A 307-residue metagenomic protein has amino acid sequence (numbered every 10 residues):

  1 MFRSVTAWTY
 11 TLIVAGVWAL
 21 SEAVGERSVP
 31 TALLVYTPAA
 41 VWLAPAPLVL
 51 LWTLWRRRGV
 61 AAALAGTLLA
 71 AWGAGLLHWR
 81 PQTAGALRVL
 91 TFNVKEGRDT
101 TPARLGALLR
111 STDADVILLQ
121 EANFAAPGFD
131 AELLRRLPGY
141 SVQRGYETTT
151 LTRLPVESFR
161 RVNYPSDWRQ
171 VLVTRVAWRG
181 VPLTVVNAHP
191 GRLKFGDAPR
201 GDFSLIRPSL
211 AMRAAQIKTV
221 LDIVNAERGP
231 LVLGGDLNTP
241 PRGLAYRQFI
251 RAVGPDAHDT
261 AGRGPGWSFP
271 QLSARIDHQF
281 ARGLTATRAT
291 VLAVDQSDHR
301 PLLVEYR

Functional and structural regions predicted by a protein language model:
M1-E132: N-terminal, active-site-proximal structural segment of metallo-dependent hydrolase catalytic domains
F2-T53, G59-A65, R175, N225-L231 (+1 more regions): Metal-dependent phosphoester-hydrolase catalytic domains
L34, R88-V94, L105-F129, V185-A188 (+4 more regions): Active-site beta-strand/loop signature of hydrolases that rely on acidic residues for catalysis
A70-Q82, V94-E96, T101, V116-L193 (+1 more regions): Structured beta-strand-rich core segments of catalytic domains in phosphoester-bond hydrolases
T91-T101, K194-L210: Acidic/histidine-rich helix-loop elements that form or flank divalent-metal/phosphate-binding sites at the catalytic
T100-T101, S166, P208-T219: Soluble or luminal CAZymes and related metallo-dependent hydrolases
G106-L108, L133-R136, D202, F249-A252: Glycine-rich, phosphate-binding/catalytic loops in enzymes
